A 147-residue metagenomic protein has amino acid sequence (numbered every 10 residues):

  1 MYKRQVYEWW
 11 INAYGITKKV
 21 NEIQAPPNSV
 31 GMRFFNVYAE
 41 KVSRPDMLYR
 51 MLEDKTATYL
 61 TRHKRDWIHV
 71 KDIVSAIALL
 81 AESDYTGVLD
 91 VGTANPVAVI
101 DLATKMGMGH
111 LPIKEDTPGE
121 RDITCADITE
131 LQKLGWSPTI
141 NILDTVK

Functional and structural regions predicted by a protein language model:
M1-Y2: Short, small-residue-biased leader/transition segments that mark boundaries at the very start of proteins
N12, V42, D46, R65-K71 (+3 more regions): Residue-level signal for the nucleotide or nucleotide-sugar donor/cofactor binding architecture
G15, K19-V74, M106: NAD(P)-dependent short-chain dehydrogenase/reductase
E40, K133-S137: Aromatic-glycine-rich donor-binding/catalytic loop that engages nucleotide-sugar donors across glycosyltransferases
A57-T58, L80-V91: Core catalytic loop region at the nicotinamide-binding pocket of NAD(P)H-dependent oxidoreductases
L60-R62, V88-L89, V97-T104, M108-I128: C-terminal "lid/loop" region of Rossmann-like NAD(P)-dependent oxidoreductases
K71-V74, A78-E82, V146-K147: Two-component system phosphotransfer/interaction surface
M106, N141-K147: Amphipathic terminal alpha-helices
